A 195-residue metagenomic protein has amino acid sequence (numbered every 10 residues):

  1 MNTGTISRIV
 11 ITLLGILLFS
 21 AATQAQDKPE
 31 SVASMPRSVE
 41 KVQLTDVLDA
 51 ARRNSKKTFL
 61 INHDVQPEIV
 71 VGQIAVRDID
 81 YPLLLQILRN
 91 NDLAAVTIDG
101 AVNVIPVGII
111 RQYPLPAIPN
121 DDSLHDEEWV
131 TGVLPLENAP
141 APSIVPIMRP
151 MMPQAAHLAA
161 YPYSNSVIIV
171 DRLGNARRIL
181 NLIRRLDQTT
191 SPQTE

Functional and structural regions predicted by a protein language model:
N2-I6, A22-E195: Sec-dependent N-terminal signal peptides of Gram-negative outer-membrane/periplasmic proteins
V10-S20: Bacterial N-terminal signal peptides
